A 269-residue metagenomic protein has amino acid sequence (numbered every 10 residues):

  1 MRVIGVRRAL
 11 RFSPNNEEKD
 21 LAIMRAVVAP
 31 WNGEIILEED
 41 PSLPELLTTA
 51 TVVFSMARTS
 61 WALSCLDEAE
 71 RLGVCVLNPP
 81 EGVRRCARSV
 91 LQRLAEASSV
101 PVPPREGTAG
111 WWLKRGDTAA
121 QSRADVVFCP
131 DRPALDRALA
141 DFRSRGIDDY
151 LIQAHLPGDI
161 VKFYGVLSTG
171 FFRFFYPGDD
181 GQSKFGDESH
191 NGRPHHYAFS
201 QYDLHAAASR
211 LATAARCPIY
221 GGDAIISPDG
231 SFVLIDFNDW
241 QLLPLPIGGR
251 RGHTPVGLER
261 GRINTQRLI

Functional and structural regions predicted by a protein language model:
V3-L10, R71, P80-I160, A198 (+1 more regions): Active-site nucleotide/adenylate-binding loops and adjacent lid/helix of ATP-dependent enzymes
G5-P104: Conserved N-proximal alpha/beta basic substrate-recognition cap immediately N-terminal to, or forming the N-lobe
A50-F54, K114, F163-G165, G230-L245: A short beta-strand motif that forms the metal-chelation/ATP-contact edge of phosphoryl-transfer active sites
R58-S60, D117-T118, W240: Short glycine-rich anion-binding loops that position phosphate/pyrophosphate groups of nucleotides and phosphorylated
G116, H155-L156, Y164, D223-I225 (+1 more regions): Anionic group-transfer/hydrolysis microenvironments
F142, L151-P157, V166-D187: Catalytic core of tubulin tyrosine ligase-like
S183-L234, L242, T254-I269: A long amphipathic alpha-helix within ATP-dependent nucleotide-binding catalytic cores
L245-G252: A short acidic/glycine-rich loop-to-helix N-cap element
